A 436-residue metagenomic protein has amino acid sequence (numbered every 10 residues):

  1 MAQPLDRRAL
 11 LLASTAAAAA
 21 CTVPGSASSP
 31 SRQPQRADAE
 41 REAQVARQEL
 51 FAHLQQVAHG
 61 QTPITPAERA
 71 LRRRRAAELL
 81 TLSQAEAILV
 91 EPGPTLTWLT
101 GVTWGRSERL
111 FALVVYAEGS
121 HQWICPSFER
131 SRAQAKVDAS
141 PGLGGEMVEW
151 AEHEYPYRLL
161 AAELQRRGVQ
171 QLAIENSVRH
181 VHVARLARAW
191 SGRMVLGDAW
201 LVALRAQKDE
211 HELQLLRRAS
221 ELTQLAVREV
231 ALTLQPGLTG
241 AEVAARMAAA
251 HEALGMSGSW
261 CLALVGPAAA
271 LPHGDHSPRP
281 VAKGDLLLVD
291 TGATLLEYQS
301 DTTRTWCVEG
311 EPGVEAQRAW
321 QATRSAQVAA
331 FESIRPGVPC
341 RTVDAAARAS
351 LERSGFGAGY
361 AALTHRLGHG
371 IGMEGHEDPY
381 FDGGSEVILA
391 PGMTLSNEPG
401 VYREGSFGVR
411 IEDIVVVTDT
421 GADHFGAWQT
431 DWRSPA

Functional and structural regions predicted by a protein language model:
A2-L5, A9-A436: Active-site neighborhoods and metal-handling regions in enzymes and metal-associated proteins
